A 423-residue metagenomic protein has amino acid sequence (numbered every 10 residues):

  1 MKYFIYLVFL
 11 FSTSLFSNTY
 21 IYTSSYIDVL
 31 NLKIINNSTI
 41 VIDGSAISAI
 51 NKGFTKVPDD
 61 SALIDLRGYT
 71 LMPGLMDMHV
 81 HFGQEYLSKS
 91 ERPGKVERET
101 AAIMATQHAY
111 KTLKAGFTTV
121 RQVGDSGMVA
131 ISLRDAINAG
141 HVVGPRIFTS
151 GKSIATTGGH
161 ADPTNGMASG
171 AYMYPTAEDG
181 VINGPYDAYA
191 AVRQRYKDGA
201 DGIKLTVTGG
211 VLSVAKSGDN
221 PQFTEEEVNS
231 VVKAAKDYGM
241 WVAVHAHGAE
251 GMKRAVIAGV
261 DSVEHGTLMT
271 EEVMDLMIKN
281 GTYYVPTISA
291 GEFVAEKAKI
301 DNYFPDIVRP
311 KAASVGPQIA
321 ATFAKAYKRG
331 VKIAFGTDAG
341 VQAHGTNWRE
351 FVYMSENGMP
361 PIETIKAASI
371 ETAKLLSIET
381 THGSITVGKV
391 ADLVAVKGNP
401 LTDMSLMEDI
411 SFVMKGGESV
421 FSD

Functional and structural regions predicted by a protein language model:
M1-F9, S17-S38, D43, G53 (+5 more regions): Active-site microenvironment of metallo-dependent hydrolases
N31-M72: Histidine-rich, glycine-flanked metal-binding segment
T70-H141, T156-T164, E226, E250 (+1 more regions): Metal-associated gating/positioning segment near the N- to mid-region
F82-A101, Y110-L113, T157-A177, V211-E225 (+1 more regions): Active-site gating loops and adjacent loop-to-helix segments of metal-dependent hydrolytic enzymes
L87-K89, G159-H160, S213-A215, M252-A258 (+5 more regions): Histidine/acidic-residue-rich catalytic or RNA/ligand-binding cores of hydrolases and nuclease-related proteins
K95, D237, D306-I307, V315-N399: His/Asp/Glu-enriched, well-ordered alpha-helical/loop segment that forms or immediately abuts the divalent-metal
A105-M128, V143-S153, A200-S213, W241 (+3 more regions): Divalent metal-dependent hydrolysis catalytic cores, especially in the metallo-beta-lactamase
D135, A139-S153, D219-V244, V285-P286: Alpha-helix-loop-beta-strand connector modules within alpha/beta enzyme cores
